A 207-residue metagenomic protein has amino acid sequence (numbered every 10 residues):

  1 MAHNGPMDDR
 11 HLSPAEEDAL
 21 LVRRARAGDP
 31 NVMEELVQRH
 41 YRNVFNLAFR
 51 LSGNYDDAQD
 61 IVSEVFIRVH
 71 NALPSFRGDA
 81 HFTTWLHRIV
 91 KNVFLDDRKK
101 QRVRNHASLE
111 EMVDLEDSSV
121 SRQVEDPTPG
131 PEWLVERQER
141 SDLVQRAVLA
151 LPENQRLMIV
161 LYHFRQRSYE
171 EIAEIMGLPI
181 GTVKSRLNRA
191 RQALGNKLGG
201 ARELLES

Functional and structural regions predicted by a protein language model:
N4-L12, R24-E35, F45-E64, R165 (+3 more regions): Short, charged helix-capping/linker segments at alpha-helix termini
H11-L12, E16, E116-L149: Acidic, proline/glycine-rich intrinsically disordered inter-domain spacer in sigma factors
R26-A27, R50-G53, E64-H81, K100-Q101: Sigma70-family region 2
D60-I67, A80-N92: Structural recognition of an alpha-helix C-terminal capping motif at a helix-to-coil junction
P74-G78, K91-L109, R137, R189: Arg/Lys-rich amphipathic alpha helix in sigma70-family domain 2
R77, K99-R102, R156, R191-S207: Short, Lys/Arg-enriched C-terminal cap helix and immediately downstream tail that follows
D97-Q123, L205-E206: Short, basic/polar amphipathic helix motif occurring as a linker/hinge flanking DNA-binding modules in transcription
D142-T182: Helix-turn-helix DNA-binding module
